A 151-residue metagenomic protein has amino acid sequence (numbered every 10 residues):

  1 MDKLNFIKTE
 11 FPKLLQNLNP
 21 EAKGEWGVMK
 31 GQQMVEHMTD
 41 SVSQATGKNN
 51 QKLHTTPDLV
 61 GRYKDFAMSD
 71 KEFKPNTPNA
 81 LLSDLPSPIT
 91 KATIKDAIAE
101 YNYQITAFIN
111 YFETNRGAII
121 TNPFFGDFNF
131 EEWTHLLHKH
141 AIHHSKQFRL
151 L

Functional and structural regions predicted by a protein language model:
M1-V28: An N-terminal domain-cap segment
D2, L15-Q16, S83-T93, N129 (+1 more regions): Globin-like tetrapyrrole-binding proteins
K8, I94, I98-Y101, T134-L137: Hydrophobic packing residues in well-ordered alpha-helices of helical domains and bundles
F11-L14, T46-G61, P86-A99: Short charge-dense sequence patches
P12-L15, V35, T39-S43, I98 (+3 more regions): Non-transmembrane alpha-helical segments in soluble domains of secreted/periplasmic/extracellular proteins
L14-L18, L81, E113, G117 (+1 more regions): General secondary-structure edge motif
N19-E72, I119-L151: Short, contiguous alpha-helical
M68-R116: Acidic/histidine-rich alpha-helical segments that form the ligand environment of transition-metal centers
